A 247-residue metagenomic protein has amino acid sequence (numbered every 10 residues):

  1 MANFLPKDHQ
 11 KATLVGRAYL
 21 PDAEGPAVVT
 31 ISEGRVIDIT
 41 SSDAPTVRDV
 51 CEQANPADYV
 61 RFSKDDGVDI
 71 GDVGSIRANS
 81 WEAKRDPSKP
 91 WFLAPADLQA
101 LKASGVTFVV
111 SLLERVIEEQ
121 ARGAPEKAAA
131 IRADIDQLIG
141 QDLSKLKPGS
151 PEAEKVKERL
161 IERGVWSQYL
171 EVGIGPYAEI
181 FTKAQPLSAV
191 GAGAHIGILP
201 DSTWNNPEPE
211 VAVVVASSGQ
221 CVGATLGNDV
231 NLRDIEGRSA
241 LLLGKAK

Functional and structural regions predicted by a protein language model:
M1-L20, Y59-K247: Active-site microenvironments in enzyme catalytic cores
T13-I70: Gly/serine-rich nucleotide phosphate-binding loop at the start of the catalytic core of nucleotide/ADP-ribose-handling
